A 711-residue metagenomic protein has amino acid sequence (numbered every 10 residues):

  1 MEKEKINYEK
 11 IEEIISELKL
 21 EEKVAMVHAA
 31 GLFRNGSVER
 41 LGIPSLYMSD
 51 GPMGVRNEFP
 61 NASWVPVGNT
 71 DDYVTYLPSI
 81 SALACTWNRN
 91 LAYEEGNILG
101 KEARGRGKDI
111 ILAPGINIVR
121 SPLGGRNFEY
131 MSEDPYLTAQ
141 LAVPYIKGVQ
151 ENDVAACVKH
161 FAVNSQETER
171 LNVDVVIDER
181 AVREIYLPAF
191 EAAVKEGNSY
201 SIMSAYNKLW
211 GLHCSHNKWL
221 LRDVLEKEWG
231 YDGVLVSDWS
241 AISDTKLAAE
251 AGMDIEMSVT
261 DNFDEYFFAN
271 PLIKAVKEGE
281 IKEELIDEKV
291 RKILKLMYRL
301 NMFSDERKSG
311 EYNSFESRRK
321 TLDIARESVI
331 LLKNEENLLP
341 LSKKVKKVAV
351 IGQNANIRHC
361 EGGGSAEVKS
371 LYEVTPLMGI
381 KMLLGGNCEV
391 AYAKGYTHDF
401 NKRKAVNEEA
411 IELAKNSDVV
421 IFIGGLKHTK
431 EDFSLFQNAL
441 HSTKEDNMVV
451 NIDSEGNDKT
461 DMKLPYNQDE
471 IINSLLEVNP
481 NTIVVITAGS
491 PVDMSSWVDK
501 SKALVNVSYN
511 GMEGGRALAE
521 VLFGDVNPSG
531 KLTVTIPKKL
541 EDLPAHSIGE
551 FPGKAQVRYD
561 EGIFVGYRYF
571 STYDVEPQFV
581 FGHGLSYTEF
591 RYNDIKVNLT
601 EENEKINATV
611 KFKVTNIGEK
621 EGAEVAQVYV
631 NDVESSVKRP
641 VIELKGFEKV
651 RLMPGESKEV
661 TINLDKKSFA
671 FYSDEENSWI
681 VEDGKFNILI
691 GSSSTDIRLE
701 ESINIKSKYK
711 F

Functional and structural regions predicted by a protein language model:
M1-F671, S678-T695, K710-F711: Glycoside hydrolase catalytic-domain context in secreted enzymes
I697-F711: Short beta-strand elements
